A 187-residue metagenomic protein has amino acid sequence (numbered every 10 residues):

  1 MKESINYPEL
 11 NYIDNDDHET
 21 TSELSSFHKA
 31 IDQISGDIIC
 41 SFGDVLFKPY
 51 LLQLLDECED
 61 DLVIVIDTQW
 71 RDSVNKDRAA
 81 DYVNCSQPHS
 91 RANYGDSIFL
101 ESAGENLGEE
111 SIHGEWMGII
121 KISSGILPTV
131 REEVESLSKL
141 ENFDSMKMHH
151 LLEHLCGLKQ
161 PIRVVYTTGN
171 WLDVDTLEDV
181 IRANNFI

Functional and structural regions predicted by a protein language model:
M1-C40, L140: Conserved N-terminal catalytic core of the sugar/cofactor nucleotidyltransferase
I5-P8, E57-E59, G157-K159: Short, well-ordered coil/turn elements that cap or connect secondary structure elements
E9-N11, F99, P161-R163: Conserved beta-strand segments of alpha/beta enzyme cores
D17-S22, W70-S73, E109, W171-D173: A short acidic, often aromatic-flanked loop/helix-cap motif at beta-alpha or helix-coil junctions that lines enzyme
S35-D37, D60, Q160-P161: Short coil/turn segments at beta-strand junctions that form active-site/ligand-binding loops
G43-L46: The conserved acidic donor/metal-binding loop of glycosyltransferases
K48-L137: Conserved core of the sugar-phosphate nucleotidyltransferase
S111-I187: Conserved alpha/beta core of the MobA/IspD/sugar-nucleotide pyrophosphorylase nucleotidyltransferase superfamily
